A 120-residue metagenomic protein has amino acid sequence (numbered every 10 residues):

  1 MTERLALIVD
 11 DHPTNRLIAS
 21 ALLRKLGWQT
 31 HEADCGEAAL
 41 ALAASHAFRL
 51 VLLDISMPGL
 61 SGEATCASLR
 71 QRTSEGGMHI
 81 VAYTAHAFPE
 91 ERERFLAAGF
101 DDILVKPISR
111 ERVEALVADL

Functional and structural regions predicted by a protein language model:
L17-K25: Charged docking surfaces used in two-component/phosphorelay signaling
L26, A44-H46, S68-M78, A98: Conserved phosphotransfer cores of two-component systems
G27-D34, L42, L104: Short hydrophobic/Thr-rich beta-strand motif most characteristic of the beta2 strand and flanking loop of CheY-like
H46-L52: Active-site beta3 strand of CheY-like receiver
M57: Receiver (REC) domain active-site loop signature in two-component systems and cognate sites in sensor histidine kinases
V81-Y83: Hydrophobic/aromatic residues positioned on beta-strands within the core alpha/beta folds
I108-V117: C-terminal output helix
